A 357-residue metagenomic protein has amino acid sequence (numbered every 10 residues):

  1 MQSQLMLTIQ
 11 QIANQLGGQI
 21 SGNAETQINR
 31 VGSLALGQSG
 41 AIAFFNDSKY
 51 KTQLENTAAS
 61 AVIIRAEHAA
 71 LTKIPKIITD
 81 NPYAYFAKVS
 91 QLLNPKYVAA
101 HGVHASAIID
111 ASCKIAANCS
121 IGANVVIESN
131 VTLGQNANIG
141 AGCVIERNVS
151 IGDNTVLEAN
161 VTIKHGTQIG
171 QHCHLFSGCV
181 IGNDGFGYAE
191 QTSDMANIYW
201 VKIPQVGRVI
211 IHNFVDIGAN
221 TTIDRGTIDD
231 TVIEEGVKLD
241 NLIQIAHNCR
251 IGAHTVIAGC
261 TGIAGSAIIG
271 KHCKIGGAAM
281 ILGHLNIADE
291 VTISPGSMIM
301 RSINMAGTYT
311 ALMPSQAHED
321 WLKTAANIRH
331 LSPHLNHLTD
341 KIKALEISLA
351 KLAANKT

Functional and structural regions predicted by a protein language model:
M1-S106, N118, T167, H172 (+4 more regions): Terminal amphipathic alpha-helical/low-complexity segments used for targeting or macromolecular assembly
F44, G102-A317: Structural signal for interior beta-strand "rungs" in well-ordered beta-sheet cores of soluble enzyme domains
